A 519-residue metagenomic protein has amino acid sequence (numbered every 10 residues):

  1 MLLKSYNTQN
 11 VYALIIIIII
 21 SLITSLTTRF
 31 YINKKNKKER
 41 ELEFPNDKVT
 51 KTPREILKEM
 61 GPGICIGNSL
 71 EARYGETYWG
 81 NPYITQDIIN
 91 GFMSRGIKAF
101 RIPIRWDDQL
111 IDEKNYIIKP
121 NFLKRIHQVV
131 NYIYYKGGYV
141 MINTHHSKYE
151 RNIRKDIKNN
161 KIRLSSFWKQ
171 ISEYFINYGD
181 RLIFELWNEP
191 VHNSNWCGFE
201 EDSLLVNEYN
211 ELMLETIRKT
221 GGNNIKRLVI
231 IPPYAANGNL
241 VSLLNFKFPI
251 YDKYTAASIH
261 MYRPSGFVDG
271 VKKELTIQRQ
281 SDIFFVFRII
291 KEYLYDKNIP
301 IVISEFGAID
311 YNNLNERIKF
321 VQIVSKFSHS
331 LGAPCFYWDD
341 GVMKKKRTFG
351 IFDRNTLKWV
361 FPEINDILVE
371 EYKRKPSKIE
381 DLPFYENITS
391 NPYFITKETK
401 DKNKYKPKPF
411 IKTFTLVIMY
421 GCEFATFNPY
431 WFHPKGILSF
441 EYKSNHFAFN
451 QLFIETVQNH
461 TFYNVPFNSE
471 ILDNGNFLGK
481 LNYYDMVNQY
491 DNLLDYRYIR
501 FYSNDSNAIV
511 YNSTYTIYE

Functional and structural regions predicted by a protein language model:
K4-I16: N-terminal Sec-pathway targeting helices
K34-R101: N-terminal carbohydrate-binding accessory modules
I66-I84, D108-I118, K155-D156, G266-I283: Acidic/histidine-rich helix-loop elements that form or flank divalent-metal/phosphate-binding sites at the catalytic
P82-I84, I88-F100, I117-H145, E150-L186 (+1 more regions): An active-site-proximal structural segment forming one wall of the substrate-binding cleft that immediately precedes
L110-L123, E150-K161, E189-H192, F199-E200 (+3 more regions): The substrate-binding groove and active-site-proximal loops of carbohydrate-active enzymes, especially glycoside
I162-K273, F285-I309, S330-A333: Active-site region of glycoside hydrolase catalytic domains
F284-I367: Substrate-binding cleft of secreted/luminal carbohydrate-active enzymes
F410-D495, Y502-Y511, Y515-Y518: Extracellular ligand-binding interfaces
